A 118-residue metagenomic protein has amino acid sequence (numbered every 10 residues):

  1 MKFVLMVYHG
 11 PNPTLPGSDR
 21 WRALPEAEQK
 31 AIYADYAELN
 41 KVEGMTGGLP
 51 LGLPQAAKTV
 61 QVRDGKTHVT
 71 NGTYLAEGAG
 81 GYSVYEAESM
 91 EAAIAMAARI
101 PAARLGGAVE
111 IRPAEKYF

Functional and structural regions predicted by a protein language model:
M1-F118: Conserved, structured core segments of small domains
